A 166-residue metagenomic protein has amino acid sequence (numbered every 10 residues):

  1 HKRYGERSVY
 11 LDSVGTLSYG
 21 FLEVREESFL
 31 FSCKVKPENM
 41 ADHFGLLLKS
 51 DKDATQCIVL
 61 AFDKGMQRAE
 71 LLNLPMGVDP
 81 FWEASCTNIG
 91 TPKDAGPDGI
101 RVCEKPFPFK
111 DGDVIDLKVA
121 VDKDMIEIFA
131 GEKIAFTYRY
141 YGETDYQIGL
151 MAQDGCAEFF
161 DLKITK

Functional and structural regions predicted by a protein language model:
H1-K166: Extracellular glycan-recognition regions
